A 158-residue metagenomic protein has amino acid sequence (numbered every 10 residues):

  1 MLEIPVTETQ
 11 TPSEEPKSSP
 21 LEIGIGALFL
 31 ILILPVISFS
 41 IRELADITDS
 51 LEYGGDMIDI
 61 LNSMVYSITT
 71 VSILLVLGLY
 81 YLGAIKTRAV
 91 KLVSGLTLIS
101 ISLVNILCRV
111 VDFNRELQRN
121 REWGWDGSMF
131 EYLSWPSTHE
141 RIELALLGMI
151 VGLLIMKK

Functional and structural regions predicted by a protein language model:
M1-F29: N-terminal juxtamembrane cytosolic/stromal segments of multi-pass membrane proteins
T9-S13, I41-A45, G83-S94: Hydrophobic alpha-helical transmembrane segments
S19-A27, L32-L34, Q118-K158: Alpha-helical membrane-associated segments of multi-pass integral membrane proteins
G26-S38, S67-V71, L96, S100-V104 (+2 more regions): Hydrophobic alpha-helical membrane-embedded or membrane-associated segments
L30-T70: Hydrophobic transmembrane helix segments
A45-N62, L107-H139: Interfacial non-cytosolic loop connecting adjacent transmembrane helices
I73-L82, V151-I155: Alpha-helical transmembrane segments in multipass membrane proteins, preferentially the mid-helix core
V76-F113: Loop-to-transmembrane helix junctions at the membrane interface
